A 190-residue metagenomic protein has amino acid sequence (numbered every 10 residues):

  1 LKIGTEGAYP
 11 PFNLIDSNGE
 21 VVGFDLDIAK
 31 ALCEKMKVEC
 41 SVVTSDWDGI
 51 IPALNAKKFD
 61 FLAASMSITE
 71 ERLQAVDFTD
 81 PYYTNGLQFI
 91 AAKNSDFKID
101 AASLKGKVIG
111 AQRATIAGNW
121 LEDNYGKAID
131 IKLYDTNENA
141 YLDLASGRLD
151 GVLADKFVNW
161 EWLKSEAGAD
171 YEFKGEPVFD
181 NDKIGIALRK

Functional and structural regions predicted by a protein language model:
G7, Y83-A91, K156, W160 (+1 more regions): Periplasmic-binding protein-like
G7-P10, V21-E34, Q88-N139, K156-V158: Bilobed "Venus flytrap"/periplasmic-binding protein-like clamshell domains and structurally analogous long
P10-I15, E71: Short, solvent-exposed loop/turn elements at domain surfaces
L26, K30, E34, E39-S103 (+1 more regions): Acidic, polar ligand-binding/catalytic clefts
K37-E39, N55-A64, V108, T136 (+2 more regions): Alpha-to-beta junction loops
R72-Q74, W120-L121, Y141-S146: Short, charged, surface-exposed secondary-structure boundary motifs
